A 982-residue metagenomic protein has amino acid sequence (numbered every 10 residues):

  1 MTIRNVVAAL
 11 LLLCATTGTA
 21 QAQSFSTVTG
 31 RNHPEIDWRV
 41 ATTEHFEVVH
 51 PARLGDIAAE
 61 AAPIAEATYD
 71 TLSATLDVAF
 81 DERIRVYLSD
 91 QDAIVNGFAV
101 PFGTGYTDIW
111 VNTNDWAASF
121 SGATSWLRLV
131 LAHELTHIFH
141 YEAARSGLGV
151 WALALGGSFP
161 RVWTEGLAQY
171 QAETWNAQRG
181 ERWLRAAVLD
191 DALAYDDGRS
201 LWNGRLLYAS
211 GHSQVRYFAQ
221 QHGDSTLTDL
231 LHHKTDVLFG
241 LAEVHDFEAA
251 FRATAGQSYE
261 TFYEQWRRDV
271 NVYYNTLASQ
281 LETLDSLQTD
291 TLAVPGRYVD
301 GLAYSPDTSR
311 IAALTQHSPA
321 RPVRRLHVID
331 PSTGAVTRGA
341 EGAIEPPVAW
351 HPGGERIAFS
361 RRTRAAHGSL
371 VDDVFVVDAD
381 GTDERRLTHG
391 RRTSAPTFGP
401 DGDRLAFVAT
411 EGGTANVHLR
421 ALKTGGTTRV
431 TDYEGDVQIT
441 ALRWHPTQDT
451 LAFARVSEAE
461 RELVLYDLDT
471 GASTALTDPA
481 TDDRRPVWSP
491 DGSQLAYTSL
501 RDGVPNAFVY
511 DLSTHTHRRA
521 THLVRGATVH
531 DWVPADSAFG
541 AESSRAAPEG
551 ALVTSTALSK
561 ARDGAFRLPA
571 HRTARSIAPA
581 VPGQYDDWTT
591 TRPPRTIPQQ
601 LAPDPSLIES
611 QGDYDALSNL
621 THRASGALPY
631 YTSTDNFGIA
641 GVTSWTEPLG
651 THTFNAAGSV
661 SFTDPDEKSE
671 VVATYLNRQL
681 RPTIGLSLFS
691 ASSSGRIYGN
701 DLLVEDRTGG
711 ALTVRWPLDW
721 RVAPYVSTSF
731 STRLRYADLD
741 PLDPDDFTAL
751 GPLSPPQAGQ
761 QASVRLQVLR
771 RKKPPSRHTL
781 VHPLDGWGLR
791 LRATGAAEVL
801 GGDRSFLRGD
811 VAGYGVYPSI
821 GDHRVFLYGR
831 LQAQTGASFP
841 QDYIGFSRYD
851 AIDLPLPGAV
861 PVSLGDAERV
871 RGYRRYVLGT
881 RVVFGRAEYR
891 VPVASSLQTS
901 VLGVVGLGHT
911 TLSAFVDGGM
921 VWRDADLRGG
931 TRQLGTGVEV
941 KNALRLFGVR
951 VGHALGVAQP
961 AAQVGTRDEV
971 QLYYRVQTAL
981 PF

Functional and structural regions predicted by a protein language model:
A22-A154, S158-P160, A177-Q178, S200 (+2 more regions): Juxtacatalytic substrate-recognition/specificity segment
F25-V40, W202, V237-A349, A379: Beta/coil-rich, acidic/histidine-enriched accessory regions frequently appended to metallopeptidases
F159, R179-L277: Amphipathic alpha-helical substructures
E181, G296-R297, L314-L326, A340-E345 (+11 more regions): A flexible loop/linker signature enriched in serine peptidases of the S9 family
L227, A616-D635, I639-T663, G685-S692 (+6 more regions): Transmembrane beta-strand segments that form the barrel wall of outer-membrane beta-barrel proteins
L302-R310, V348-R356, P396-R404, A441-T450 (+3 more regions): Blade-terminus and WD-like Trp-Asp/Gly-His loop motifs, strongest in beta-propeller folds
G564, P569-G685, Q757-L784, R881 (+1 more regions): Outer-membrane beta-barrel initiation region
S606-E609, S687-L703, G709-R715, D740-G918 (+2 more regions): C-terminal outer-membrane beta-barrel translocator/porin domains of Gram-negative envelope proteins and their
